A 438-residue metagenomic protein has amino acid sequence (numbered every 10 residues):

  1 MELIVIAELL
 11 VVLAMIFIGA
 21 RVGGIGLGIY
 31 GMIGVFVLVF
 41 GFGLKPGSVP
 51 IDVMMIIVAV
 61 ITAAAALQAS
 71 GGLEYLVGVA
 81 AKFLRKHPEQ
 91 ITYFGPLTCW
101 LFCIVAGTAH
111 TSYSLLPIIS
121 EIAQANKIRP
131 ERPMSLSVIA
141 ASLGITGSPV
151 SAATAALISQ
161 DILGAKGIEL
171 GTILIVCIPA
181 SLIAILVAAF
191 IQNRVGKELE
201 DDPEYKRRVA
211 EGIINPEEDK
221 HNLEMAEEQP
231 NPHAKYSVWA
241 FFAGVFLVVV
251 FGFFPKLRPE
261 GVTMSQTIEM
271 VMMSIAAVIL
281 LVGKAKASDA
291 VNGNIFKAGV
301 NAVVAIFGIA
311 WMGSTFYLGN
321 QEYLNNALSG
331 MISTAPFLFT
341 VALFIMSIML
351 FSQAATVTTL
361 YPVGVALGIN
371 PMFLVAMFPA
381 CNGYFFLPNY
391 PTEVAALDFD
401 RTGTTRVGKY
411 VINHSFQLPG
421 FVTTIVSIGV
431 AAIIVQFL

Functional and structural regions predicted by a protein language model:
M1-A64, E204-S314, L418-L438: Hydrophobic transmembrane alpha-helices of multi-pass small-molecule transporters
E8-L10, I173, V271-I275, F337-F344: Transmembrane alpha-helical segments of multi-pass small-molecule transport proteins
M15-A20, Y30-I33, V39-F40, L44-R132 (+2 more regions): Membrane-embedded alpha-helical segments and adjacent helix-loop junctions characteristic of multi-pass solute
D52-I61, I173-A188, G261-M272, F373-L387: Alpha-helical transmembrane segments
I61-A65, G95-T111, L136-S148, C177-I185 (+4 more regions): Helix-loop-helix module between adjacent transmembrane segments
S120-N215, E224-Y236, N370-A380, A395-L438: Membrane-core helix-loop-helix motifs of multi-pass transport proteins
P149-I162, F253-R258, M312, F316-Q321 (+1 more regions): Membrane-helix interface motif
P391-E393: Small-residue-rich hydrophobic segments that form or flank transmembrane alpha-helices in multi-pass membrane proteins
